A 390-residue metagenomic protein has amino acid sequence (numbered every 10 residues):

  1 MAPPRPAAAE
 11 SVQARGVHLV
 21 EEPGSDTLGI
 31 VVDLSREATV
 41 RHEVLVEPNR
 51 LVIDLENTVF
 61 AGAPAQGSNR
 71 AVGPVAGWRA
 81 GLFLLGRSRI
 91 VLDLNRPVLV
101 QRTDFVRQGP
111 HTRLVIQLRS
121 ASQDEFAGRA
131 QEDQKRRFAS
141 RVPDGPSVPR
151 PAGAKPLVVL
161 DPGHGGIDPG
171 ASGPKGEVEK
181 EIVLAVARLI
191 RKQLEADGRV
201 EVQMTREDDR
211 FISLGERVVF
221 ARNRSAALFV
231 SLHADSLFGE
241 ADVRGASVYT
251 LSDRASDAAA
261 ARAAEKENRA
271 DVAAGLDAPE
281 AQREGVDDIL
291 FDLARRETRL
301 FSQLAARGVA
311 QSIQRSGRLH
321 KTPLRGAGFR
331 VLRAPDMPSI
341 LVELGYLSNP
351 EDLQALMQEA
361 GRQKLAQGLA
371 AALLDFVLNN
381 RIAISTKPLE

Functional and structural regions predicted by a protein language model:
M1-L157: Signal-peptide-cleaved, periplasmic/extracellular N-terminal interaction regions immediately downstream of the signal
L34-R36, L55-N57, L94-R96, I116-S120 (+5 more regions): Flexible glycine-/small-residue-rich
V40, I53, G239, L290-E390: Active-site-adjacent mobile loop/cap segments within catalytic or ligand-binding domains
R41-E43, G62-A63, I167-A171, A258 (+1 more regions): Short, solvent-exposed loop/turn elements at domain surfaces
E132-V286, R295-R307, R315, Q363 (+2 more regions): Catalytic-core regions of hydrolytic enzymes
